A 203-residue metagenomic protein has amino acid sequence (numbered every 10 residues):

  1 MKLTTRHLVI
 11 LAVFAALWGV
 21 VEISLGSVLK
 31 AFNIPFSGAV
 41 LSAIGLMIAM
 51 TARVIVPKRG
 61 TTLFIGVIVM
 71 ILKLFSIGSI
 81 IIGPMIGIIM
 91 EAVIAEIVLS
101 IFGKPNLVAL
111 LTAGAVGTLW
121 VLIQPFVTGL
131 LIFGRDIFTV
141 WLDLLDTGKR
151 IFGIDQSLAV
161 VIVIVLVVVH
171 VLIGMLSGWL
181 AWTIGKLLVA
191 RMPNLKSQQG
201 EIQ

Functional and structural regions predicted by a protein language model:
M1-L25, G134-R135, D146, G153-V161 (+2 more regions): Membrane topogenic helices and adjacent juxtamembrane segments
M1-L63, V67, I71-L72: Hydrophobic transmembrane alpha-helices
F14, W18-L25, G45-A49, K73 (+5 more regions): Alpha-helical transmembrane segments of multipass membrane proteins
L25-N33, V56, G60, I80 (+5 more regions): Membrane-interfacial segments
G26-I34, V69-I97: Interfacial aromatic-anchored transmembrane helix boundaries in multi-pass membrane proteins
T61-M70, V108-W120: Central hydrophobic cores of alpha-helical transmembrane segments in multi-pass integral membrane proteins
I88-T118: Cytoplasmic juxtamembrane interface segments
L111-A190: Membrane-embedded alpha-helical hairpins and interfacial helices in multi-pass inner-membrane proteins
